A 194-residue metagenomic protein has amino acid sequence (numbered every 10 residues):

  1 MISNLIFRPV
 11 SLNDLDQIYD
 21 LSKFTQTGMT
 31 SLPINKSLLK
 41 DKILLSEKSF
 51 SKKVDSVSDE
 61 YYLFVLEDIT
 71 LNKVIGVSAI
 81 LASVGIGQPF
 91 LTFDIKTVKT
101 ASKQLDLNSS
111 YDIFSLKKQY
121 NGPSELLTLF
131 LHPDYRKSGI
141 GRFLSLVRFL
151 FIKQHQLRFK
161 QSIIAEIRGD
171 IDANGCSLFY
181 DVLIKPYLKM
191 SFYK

Functional and structural regions predicted by a protein language model:
I6-I18, S31: A short beta-loop-alpha structural element at the N-terminal edge of CoA-dependent acyl/N-acetyltransferase catalytic
R8-S11, S22-T25, V74, A82-G85: Intrinsically disordered, low-complexity regions in plant nuclear regulators
D20-S37, S46-V54: Helix-loop element at the rim of GNAT/NAT acetyltransferase active sites that forms part of the acceptor-substrate
L63-V65, N72-A82, E125: Conserved beta-strand in the GNAT
A82-T128, Y193-K194: Conserved acyl-donor/pantetheine-binding loop and adjacent beta-alpha core of acyl/acetyltransferases and related
S109-I113, L131, R136-I152: Conserved acetyl-CoA-binding loop-helix of GNAT-fold acetyltransferases
Q119-L129, I152-R168, L178: Conserved GNAT acetyl-CoA-binding A-motif
I184-K194: A glycine-rich helix N-cap at a beta->alpha junction
